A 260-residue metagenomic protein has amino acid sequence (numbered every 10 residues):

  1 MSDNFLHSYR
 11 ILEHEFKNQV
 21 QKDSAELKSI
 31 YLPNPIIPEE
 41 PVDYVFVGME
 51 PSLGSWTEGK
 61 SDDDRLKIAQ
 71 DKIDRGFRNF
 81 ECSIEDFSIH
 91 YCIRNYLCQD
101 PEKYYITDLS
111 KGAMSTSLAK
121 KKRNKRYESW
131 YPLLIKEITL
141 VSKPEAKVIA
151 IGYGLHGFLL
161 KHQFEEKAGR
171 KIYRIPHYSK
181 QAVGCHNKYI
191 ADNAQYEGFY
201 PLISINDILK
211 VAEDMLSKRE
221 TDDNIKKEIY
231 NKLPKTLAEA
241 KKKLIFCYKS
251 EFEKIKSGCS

Functional and structural regions predicted by a protein language model:
M1-N34, K218-C259: Basic, amphipathic N-terminal segments that precede the first structured/catalytic domain
S2-K147, Y153-H162, E166, I172 (+2 more regions): A polyanion-binding, active-site-adjacent surface
N4, I84-S88, K125-L134, Y200 (+3 more regions): Soluble or luminal CAZymes and related metallo-dependent hydrolases
F158-I229: Accessory, usually C-terminal, subdomains that scaffold auxiliary metal cofactors
